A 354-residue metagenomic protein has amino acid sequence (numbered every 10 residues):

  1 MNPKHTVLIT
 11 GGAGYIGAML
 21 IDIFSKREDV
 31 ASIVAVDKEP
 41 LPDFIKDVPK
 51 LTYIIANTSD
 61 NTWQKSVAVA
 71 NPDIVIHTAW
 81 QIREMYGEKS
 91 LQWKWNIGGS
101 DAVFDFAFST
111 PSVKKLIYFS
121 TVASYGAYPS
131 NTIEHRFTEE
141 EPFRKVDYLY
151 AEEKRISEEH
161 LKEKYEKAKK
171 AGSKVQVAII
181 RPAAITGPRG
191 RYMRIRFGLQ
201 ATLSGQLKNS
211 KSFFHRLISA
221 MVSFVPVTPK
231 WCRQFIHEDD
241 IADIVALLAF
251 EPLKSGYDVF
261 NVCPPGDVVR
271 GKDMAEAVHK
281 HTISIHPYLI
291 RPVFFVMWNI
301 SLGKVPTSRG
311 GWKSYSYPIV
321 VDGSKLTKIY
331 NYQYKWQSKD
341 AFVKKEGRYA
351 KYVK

Functional and structural regions predicted by a protein language model:
V7-K26: N-terminal Rossmann NAD(P)H-binding glycine-rich loop of SDR-like oxidoreductase domains
A56-G98, A127: NAD(P)H-binding glycine-rich loop region in Rossmannoid oxidoreductase-like domains and their noncatalytic homologs
L91-A102, E152-E153, I236: Glycine-rich NAD(P)-binding loop of the Rossmann-fold in SDR/ketoreductase-type enzymes
D101-E152, A178: Conserved Rossmann-fold NAD(P)-dependent oxidoreductase catalytic core, especially the SDR/UDP-sugar
D147-A178: Active-site Tyr-X1-5-Lys
K169-R233, E238: NAD(P)-dependent short-chain dehydrogenase/reductase
I185-G187, V225-C232, F260-V268, A275-H279 (+1 more regions): Glycine-rich Rossmann NAD(P)(H)-binding loop
I244-R309, G323, V343-E346, A350-K354: Mid/C-terminal beta-alpha module of Rossmann-like enzyme folds, strongest in SDR-family dehydrogenases/epimerases
